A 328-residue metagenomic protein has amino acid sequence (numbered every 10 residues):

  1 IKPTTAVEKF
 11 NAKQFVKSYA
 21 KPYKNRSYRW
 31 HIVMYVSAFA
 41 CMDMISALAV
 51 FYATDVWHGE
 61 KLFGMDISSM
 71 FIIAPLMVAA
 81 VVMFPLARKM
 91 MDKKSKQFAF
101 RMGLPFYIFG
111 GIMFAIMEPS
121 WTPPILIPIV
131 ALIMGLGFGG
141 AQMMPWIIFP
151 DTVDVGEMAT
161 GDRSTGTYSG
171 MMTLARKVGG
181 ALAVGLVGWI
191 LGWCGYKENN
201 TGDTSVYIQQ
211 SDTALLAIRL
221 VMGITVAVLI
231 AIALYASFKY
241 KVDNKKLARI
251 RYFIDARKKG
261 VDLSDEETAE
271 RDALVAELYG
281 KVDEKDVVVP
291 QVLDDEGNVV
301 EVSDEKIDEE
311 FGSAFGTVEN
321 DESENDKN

Functional and structural regions predicted by a protein language model:
I1-E284, D304, G312-G316: Membrane-embedded alpha-helical bundles of multi-pass transporters/translocases, especially carrier/permease families
F253, V292, V299-V302: Short linear proline/tyrosine/threonine-rich motifs used for host-factor recruitment and membrane trafficking/assembly
G297-N328: Long, low-complexity, intrinsically disordered segments
